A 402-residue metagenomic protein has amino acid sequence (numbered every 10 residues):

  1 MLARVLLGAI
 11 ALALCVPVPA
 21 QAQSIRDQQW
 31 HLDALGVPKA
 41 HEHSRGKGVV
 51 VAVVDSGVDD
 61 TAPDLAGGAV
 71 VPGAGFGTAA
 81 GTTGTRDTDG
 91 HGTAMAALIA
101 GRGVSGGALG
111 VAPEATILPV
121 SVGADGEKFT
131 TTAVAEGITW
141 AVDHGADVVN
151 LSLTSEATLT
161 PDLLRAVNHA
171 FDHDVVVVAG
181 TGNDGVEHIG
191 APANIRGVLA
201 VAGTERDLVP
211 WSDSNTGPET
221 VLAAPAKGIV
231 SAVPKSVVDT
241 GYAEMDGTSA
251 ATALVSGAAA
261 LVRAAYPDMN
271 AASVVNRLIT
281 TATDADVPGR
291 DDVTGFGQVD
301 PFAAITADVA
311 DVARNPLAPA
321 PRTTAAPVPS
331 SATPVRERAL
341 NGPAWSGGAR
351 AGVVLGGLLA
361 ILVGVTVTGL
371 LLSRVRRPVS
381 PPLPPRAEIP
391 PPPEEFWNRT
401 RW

Functional and structural regions predicted by a protein language model:
M1-Q23, L355-L372: Secretory targeting and sorting signals
A13-Q28, D64, A339-R350, L370-S380: C-terminal region of N-terminal signal peptides and the immediate post-cleavage residues of exported proteins
I25-E114, D143: Active-site core segment of subtilase-fold serine proteases
A79-A157, A282-P288: Subtilisin-like peptidase catalytic core
A96-L98, A226-T294: Hydrolase catalytic cores
G123-I195, V238-G241, M245-D246: Substrate-binding/access-modulating region of protease and related hydrolase catalytic domains
V134, G180-G197, A202-E219, S231-D246 (+1 more regions): Active-site-adjacent substrate-recognition loops and nearby beta-strands within hydrolase catalytic domains
D162, S212, D268-L355, G364 (+2 more regions): C-terminal subdomain of the subtilisin-like protease fold in secreted/lumenal serine endopeptidases
